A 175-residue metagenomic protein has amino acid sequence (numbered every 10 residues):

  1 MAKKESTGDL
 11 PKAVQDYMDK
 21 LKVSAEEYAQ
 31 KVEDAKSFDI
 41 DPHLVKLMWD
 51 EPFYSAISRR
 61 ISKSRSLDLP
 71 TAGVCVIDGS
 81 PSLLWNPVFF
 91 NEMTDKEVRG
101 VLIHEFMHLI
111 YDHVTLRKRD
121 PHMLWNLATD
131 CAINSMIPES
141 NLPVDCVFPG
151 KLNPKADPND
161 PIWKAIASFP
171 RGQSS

Functional and structural regions predicted by a protein language model:
M1-G100, F106-S175: Short, functionally important secondary-structure microenvironments
